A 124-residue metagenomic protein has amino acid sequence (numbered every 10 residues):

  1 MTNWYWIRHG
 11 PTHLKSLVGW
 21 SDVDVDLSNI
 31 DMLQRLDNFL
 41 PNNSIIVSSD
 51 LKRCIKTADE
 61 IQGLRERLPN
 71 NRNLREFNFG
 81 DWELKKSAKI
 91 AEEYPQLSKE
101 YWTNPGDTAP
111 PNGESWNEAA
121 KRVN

Functional and structural regions predicted by a protein language model:
M1-T2, K86: N-terminal, positively charged/glycine-rich alpha-helical extensions of SAM-dependent methyltransferases
T2-E66, N70, E93, N112-N117: Active-site-proximal alpha-helix that buttresses catalytic centers in soluble enzyme cores
S21-V23, G63-R122: Phosphate-handling substructures
M32, R122-V123: Hydrophobic alpha-helical membrane-association signature
